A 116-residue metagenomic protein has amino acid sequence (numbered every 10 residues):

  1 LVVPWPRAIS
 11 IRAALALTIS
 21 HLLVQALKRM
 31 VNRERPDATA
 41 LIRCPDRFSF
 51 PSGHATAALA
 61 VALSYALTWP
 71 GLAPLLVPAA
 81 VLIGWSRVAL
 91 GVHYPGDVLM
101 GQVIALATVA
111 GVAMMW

Functional and structural regions predicted by a protein language model:
L1-L22: Interfacial segments of alpha-helical transmembrane regions
P4, M30-V31, M115-W116: Helix-loop junctions at the membrane-solvent interface of multi-pass transporters, primarily the C-terminal
P4-W5, R35, W69, A89: Residues at alpha-helix boundaries and short interhelical turns
S10, L22-L27, A57, V61: Amphipathic alpha-helical interface surfaces
A13, R29-M30, A55, V88: Hydrophobic alpha-helical segments, especially transmembrane helices and their immediate juxtamembrane helical caps
L17-E34: Transmembrane alpha-helix/helix-exit interface in multi-pass inner-membrane proteins
V31-C44: Cytosolic, membrane-interface loops and tails of multi-pass inner-membrane proteins
L41-W116: Membrane-embedded catalytic cores of phosphoryl/pyrophosphoryl-handling enzymes
